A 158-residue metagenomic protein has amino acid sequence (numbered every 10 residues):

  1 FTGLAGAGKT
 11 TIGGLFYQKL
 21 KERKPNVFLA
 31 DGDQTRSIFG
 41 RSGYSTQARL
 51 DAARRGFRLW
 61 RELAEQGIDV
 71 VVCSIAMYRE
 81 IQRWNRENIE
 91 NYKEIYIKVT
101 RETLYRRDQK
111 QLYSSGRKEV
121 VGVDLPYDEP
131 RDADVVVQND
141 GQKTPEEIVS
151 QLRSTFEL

Functional and structural regions predicted by a protein language model:
F1: Hydrophobic anchor at the beta1->P-loop junction of P-loop NTPases
G6: Walker A (P-loop) phosphate-binding loop of P-loop NTPases
K9: Conserved lysine of the Walker
G13-R61: Conserved substrate/cofactor phosphate-moiety recognition/catalytic segment in nucleotide-dependent phosphotransferases
F28-G32, I68-I75: Short beta-strand segments at enzyme active-site cores
Q34-R36, A76-R79, K98-L104, Q142-K143: Conserved nucleotide-binding/hydrolysis micro-motifs of P-loop NTPases
V71-S74, N88-R107, V137: Conserved phosphate-donor/acceptor-positioning beta-strand/loop module used by diverse small-molecule
K98, R106-L158: Small-molecule kinase domains that catalyze NTP-dependent phosphoryl transfer to phosphate-bearing small molecules
